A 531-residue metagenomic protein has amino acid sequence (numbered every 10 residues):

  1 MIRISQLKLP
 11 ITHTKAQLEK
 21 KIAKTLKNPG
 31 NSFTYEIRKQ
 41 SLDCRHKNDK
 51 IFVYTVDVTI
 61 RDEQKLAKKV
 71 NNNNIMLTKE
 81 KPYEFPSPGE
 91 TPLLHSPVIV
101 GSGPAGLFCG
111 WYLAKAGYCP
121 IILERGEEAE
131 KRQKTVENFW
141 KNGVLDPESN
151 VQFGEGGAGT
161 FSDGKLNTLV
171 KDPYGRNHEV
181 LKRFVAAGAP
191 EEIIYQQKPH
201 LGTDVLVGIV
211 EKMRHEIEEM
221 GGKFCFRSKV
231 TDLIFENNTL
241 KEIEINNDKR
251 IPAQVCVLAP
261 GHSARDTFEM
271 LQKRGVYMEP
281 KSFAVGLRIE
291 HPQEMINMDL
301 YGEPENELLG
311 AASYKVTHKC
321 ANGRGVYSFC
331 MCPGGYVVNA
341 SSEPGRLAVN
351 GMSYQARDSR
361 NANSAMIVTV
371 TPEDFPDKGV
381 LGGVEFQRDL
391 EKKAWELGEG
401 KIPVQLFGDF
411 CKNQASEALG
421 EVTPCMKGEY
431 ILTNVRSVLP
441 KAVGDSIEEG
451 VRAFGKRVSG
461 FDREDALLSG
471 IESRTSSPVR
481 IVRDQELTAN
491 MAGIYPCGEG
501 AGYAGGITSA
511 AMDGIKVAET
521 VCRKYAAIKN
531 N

Functional and structural regions predicted by a protein language model:
M1-F52, V56-N531: Residues forming the flavin
